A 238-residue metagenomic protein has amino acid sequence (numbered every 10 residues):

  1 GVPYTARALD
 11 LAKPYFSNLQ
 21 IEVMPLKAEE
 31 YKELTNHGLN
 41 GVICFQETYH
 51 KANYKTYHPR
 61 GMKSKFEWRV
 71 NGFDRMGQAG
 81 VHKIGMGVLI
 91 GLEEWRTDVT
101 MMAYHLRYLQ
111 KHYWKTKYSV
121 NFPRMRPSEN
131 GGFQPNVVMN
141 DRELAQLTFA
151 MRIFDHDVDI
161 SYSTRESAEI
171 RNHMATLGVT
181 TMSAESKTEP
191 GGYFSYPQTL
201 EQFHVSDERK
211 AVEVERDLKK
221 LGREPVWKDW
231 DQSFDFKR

Functional and structural regions predicted by a protein language model:
G1, K32-L34, Y54-H58, R96-V99 (+3 more regions): Short secondary-structure transition/capping segments
G1-M76, H82-G85, W114-N121: Core AdoMet radical
T5, F66-R69, V99-M102, L144 (+1 more regions): Aromatic/hydrophobic pocket-lining residues that form the small-molecule binding cavity in soluble enzyme cores
L19-E22, L26, P59, G72-D98 (+2 more regions): Conserved strand-turn element in the central/C-terminal portion of the radical SAM core barrel that lines
K27-G38, H82, L92-R107, S167-G178: Catalytic cores of alpha/beta
E29, K51, E93, G191-G192 (+1 more regions): Generic structural signal for helix capping and beta-alpha/helix-loop junctions
C44, M76, L106, M151 (+1 more regions): Conserved, mostly hydrophobic/aromatic
K111-R238: Auxiliary Fe-S-binding modules of radical SAM enzymes
